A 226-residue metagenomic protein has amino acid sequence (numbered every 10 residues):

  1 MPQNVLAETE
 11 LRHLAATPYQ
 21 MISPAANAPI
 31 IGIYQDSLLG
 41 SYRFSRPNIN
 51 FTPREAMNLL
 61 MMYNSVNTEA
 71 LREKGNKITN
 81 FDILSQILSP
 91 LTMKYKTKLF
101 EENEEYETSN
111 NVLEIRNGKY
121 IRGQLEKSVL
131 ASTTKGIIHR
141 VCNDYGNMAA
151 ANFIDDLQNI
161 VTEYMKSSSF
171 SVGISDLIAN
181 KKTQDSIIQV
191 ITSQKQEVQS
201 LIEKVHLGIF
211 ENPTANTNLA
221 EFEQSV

Functional and structural regions predicted by a protein language model:
M1-N216: Feature marking long nucleic-acid-engaging regions of large polymerase/nuclease enzymes
T214-V226: Gly/Pro-rich turn-and-neighbor structural signature
